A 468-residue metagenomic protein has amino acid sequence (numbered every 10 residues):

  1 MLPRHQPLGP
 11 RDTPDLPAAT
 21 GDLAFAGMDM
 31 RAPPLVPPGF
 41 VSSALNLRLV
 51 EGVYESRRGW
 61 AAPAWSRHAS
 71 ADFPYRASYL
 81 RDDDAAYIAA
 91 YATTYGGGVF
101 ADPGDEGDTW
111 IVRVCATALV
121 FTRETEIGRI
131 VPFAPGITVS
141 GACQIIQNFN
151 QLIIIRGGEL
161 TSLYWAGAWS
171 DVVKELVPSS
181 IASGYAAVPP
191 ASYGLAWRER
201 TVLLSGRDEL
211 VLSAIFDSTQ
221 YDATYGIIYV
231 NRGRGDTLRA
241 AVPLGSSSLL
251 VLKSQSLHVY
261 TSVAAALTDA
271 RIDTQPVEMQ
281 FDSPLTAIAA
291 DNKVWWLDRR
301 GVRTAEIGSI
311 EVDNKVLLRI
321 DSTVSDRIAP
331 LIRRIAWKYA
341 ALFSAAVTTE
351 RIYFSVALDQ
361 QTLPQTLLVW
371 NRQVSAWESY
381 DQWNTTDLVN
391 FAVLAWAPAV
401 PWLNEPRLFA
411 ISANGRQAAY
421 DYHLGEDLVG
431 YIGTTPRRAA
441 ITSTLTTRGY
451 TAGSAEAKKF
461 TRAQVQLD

Functional and structural regions predicted by a protein language model:
M1-I153, V277-K293, R299-D468: Beta-sheet repeat architectures centered on beta-propellers
C115-T117, G157-E159, R198, G206-D208 (+6 more regions): Surface-exposed loop/turn positions within WD40 beta-propeller blades
L119-R123, L249-P276: Surface-exposed extracellular loop regions of Gram-negative outer-membrane beta-barrel proteins
L119-T122, S162-L163, V202, L250 (+3 more regions): Conserved hydrophobic/aromatic positions in well-ordered beta-strands
E126-V131, A168-V172, T219-Y225, A265-I272 (+2 more regions): Beta-strand initiation motifs
A166-A196: Asp-box/WD-like beta-propeller blade repeats and closely related beta-sheet repeat scaffolds
P189-D217: Carboxylate/His-rich catalytic cores and anion/metal-binding grooves
F216-D236, H258: Intrinsically disordered, low-complexity linker/loop segments enriched in Gly/Pro and charged/polar residues
